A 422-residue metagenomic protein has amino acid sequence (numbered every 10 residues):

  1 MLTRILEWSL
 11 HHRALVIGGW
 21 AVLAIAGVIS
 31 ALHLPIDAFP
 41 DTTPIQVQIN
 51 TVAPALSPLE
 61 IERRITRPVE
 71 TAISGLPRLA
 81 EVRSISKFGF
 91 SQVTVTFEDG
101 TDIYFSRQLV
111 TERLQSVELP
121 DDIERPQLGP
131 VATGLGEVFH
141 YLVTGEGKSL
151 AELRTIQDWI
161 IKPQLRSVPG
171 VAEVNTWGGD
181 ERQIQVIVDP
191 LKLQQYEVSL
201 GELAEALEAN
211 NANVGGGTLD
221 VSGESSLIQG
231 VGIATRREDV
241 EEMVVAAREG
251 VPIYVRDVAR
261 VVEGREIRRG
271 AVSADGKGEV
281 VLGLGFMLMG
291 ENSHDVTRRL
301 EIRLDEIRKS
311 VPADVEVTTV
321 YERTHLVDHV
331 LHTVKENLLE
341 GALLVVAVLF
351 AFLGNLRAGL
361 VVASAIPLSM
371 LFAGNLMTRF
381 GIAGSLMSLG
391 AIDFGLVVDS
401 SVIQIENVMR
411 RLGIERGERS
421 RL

Functional and structural regions predicted by a protein language model:
M1-A342, A351-F352, M377, R421: Membrane-proximal extracytoplasmic
V16, V174, L193, H329 (+3 more regions): Alpha-helical transmembrane segments and their helix-entry boundary regions
A21-V22, K335, L339, L343 (+3 more regions): Hydrophobic residues within alpha-helical transmembrane segments of multi-pass solute transporters/permease subunits
G27, I161, L343, L356 (+2 more regions): Hydrophobic/aromatic residues in alpha-helical transmembrane segments
V110, A347, G359-G381, D393: Small-residue-enriched core segments of transmembrane alpha-helices in multipass membrane transport and channel
T155, W159, V346, I366 (+2 more regions): Alpha-helical transmembrane segments of multi-pass membrane proteins
D257, E322, P367, D399-S400 (+1 more regions): Acidic active-site catalytic centers that drive phospho-/nucleotidyl reactions and related ester hydrolyses
E306, S310, V327, L331-E336 (+2 more regions): Cytosolic juxtamembrane regions of multi-pass inner-membrane proteins
